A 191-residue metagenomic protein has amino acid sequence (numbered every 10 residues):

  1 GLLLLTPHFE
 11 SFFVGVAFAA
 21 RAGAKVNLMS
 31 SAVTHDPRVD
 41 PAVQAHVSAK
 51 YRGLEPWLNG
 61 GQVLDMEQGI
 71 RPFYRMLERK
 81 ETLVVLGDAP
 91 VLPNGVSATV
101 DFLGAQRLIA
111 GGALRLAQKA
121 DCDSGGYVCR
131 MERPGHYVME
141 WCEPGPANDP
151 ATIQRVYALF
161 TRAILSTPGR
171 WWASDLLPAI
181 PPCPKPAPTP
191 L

Functional and structural regions predicted by a protein language model:
G1-L2, E81: A generic secondary-structure signal marking the coil-to-beta-strand transition
L2-D65, N94: Catalytic core of membrane glycerolipid acyltransferases/transacylases, capturing the structured, soluble-facing
R21, K25, M66-L191: Non-catalytic C-terminal accessory region of glycerolipid acyltransferases and related lyso-lipid remodeling enzymes
